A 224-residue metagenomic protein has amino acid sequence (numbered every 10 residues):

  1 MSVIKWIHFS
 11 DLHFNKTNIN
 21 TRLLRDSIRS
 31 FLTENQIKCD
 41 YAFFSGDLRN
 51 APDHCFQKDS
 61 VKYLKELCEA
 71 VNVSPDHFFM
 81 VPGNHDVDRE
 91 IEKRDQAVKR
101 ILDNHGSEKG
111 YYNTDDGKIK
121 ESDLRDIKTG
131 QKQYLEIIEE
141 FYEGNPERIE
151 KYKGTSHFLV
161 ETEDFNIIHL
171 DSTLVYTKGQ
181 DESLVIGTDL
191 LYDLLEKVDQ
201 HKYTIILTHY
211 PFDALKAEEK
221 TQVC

Functional and structural regions predicted by a protein language model:
M1-D59, Y63-F78, V87-E90, E196-D199: N-terminal active-site segment of His-dependent metallophosphoesterases
H8-S10, F43-S45, P82, D171 (+1 more regions): Short beta-strand segments
H13-K16, R49-D53, P82-Q96, Y176-K178 (+1 more regions): Active-site environment of divalent metal-dependent phosphoester hydrolases
L23, S27, Q133-I137, L190: Exposed alpha-helical structural elements
S27-F31, Y152-H157, L191: Alpha-helical scaffolding within the catalytic cores of extracellular/periplasmic polymer-degrading hydrolases
N35-D40, H157-C224: His/acidic metal-ligating clusters that form di-metal
P52-E66, K93-L102, D213-C224: A broadly tuned preference for mixed-charge, low-complexity surface segments
V61-I186: Extended active-site neighborhood of metal-dependent phosphoesterases/phosphodiesterases
